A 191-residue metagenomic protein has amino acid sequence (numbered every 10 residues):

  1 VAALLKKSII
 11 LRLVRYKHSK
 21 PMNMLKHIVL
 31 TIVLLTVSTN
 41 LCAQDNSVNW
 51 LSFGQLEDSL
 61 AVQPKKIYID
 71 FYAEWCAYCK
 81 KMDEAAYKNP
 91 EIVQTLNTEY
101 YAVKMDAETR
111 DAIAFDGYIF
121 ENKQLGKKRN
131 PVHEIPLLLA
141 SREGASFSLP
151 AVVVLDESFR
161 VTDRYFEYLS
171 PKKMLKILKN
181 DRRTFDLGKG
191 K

Functional and structural regions predicted by a protein language model:
V1, I9-D45: Bacterial Sec-dependent N-terminal signal peptides
H18, L41-D58, D186-K191: Sec-dependent signal peptide cleavage junction
N49-I67, L96, P136: A short beta-strand-turn-helix
Q63-A77: Short active-site neighborhood of thiol/selenol oxidoreductases, capturing the structured segment around
E74-K81, P150-V153: C-type cytochrome heme c attachment motif
K80-T95: Typically the conserved alpha-helix immediately C-terminal to a functionally engaged Cys/Sec in thioredoxin-like
E91-I92, N97-L149, E157-V161: Thioredoxin-like thiol-disulfide oxidoreductase module
E157-K191: Thiol-/selenol-based redox modules, centered on thioredoxin-like and closely related oxidoreductase domains
